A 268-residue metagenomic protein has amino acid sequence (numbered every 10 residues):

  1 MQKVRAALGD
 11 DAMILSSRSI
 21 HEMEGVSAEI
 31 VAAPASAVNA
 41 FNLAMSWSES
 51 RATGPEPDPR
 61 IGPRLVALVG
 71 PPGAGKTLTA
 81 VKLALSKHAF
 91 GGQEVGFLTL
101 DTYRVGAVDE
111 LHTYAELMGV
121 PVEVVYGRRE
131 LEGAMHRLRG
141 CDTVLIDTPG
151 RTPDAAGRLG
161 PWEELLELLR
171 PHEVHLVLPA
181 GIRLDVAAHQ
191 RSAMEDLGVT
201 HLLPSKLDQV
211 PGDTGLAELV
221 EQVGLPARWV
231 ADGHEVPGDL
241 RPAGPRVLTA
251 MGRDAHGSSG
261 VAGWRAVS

Functional and structural regions predicted by a protein language model:
M1-G62, S258-S268: Non-catalytic terminal/linker segments enriched in charged/polar, low-complexity residues
V69-P72, G91, V95-G106, T113-L131 (+2 more regions): Switch II (G3) loop of P-loop NTPases
K76: Conserved lysine of the Walker
T79, L83, E110: Hydrophobic positions on the alpha1 helix immediately C-terminal to the Walker A/P-loop
E94-G96, P171-L178, E195-P237: Conserved beta-strand/loop subsegment of P-loop NTPase cores
A107-V108, P153-W162, V186-A188, G212-G215: Conserved ATPase-coupling elements of RecA-like P-loop NTPase cores
R151-A156, R170-A187, V210: Conserved Switch II/interswitch segment of TRAFAC-class P-loop GTPases
V220-S268: NTP-binding/hydrolysis catalytic cores, primarily Walker-type P-loop NTPases
